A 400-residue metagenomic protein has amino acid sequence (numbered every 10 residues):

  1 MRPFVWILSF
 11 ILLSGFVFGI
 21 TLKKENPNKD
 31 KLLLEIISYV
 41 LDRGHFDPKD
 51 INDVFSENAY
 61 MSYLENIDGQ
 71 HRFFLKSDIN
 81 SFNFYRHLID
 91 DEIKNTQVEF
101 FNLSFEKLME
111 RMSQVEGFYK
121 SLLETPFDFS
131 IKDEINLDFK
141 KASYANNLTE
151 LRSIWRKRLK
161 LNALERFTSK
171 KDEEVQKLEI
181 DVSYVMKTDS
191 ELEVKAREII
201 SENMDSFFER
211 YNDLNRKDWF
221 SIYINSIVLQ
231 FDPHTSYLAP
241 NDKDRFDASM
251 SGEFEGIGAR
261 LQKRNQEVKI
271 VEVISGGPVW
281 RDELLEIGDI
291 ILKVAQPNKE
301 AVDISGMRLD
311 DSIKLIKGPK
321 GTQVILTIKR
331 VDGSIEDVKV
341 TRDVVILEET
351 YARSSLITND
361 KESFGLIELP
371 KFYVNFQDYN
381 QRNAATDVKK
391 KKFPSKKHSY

Functional and structural regions predicted by a protein language model:
M1-V5: Positively charged n-region of N-terminal signal peptides that target proteins for export
I7-G15: Bacterial N-terminal signal peptides
I20-L22, L34-F46, F84-L88, E202-S206 (+1 more regions): Acidic/histidine-rich, surface-exposed loop or edge segments in extracytoplasmic proteins
I20-T21, R43-I51, S56, E209-R216 (+4 more regions): Cleft-lining beta-strand/loop regions that shape enzyme active-site pockets
T21-D68: N-terminal mature-domain "stem" immediately C-terminal to a signal peptide or N-terminal signal-anchor/transmembrane
K49, E65-N66, H87, F101-G117 (+4 more regions): PDZ/PDZ-like domain segments forming the peptide/carboxylate-binding groove, activating on the N-terminal beta-strands
I51-E57, L64-D138, F208-K263, Q323-I325 (+1 more regions): Extended, small/polar residue-biased N-terminal targeting/export presequences and adjacent propeptide/linker tracts
K157-D205: Long, low-complexity, polar/charged, intrinsically disordered or flexibly structured peripheral segments
